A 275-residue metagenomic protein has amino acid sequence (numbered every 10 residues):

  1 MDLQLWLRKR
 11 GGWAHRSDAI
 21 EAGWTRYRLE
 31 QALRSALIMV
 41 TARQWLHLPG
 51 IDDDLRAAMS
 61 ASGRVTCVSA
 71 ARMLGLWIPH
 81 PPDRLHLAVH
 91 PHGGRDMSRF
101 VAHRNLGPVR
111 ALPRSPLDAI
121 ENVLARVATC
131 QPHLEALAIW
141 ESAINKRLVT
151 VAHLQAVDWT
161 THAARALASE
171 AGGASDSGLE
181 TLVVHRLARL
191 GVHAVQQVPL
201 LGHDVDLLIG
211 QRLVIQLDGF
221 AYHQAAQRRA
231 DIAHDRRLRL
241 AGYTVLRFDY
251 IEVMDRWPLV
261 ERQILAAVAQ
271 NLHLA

Functional and structural regions predicted by a protein language model:
M1-T160, L167, V192, A269-A275: Short gly/ser-rich loop at a beta-strand->alpha-helix junction or flexible surface loop bordering the NTP-binding
A143-A275: Surface segments flanking catalytic/ligand-binding clefts of nucleic-acid enzymes
